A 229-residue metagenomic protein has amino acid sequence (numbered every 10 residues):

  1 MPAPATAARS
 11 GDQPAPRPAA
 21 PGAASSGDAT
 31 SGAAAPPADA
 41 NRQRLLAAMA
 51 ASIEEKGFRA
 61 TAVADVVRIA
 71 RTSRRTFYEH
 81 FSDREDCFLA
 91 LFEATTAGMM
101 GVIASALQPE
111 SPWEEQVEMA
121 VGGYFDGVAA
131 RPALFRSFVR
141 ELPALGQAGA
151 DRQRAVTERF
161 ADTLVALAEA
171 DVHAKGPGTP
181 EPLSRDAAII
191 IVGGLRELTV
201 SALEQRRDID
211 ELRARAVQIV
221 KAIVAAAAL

Functional and structural regions predicted by a protein language model:
M1-T30, D126, A130, D162-A170 (+2 more regions): C-terminal peripheral helix-coil segments that are non-catalytic and often amphipathic
A38-M49, V66, L91-M99: Generic hydrophobic, amphipathic alpha-helix propensity
R42, L46, A50, E54 (+7 more regions): Solvent-exposed, non-membrane alpha-helical residues enriched in polar/charged side chains
R44, S52-D86, A90: Helix-turn-helix
A90, A104-A130, I191, R213: Hydrophobic alpha-helical connector segments
A97, Q147-H173, P182-G193, E197 (+1 more regions): Amphipathic alpha-helical packing segments from all-alpha helical-bundle domains
A106, E110, F138-L142, D171 (+1 more regions): Secondary-structure edge/capping motif, primarily at the C-terminal ends of alpha-helices and the immediately following
D126, A130-D162, P177, E181-P182 (+1 more regions): Short secondary-structure transition hinges
